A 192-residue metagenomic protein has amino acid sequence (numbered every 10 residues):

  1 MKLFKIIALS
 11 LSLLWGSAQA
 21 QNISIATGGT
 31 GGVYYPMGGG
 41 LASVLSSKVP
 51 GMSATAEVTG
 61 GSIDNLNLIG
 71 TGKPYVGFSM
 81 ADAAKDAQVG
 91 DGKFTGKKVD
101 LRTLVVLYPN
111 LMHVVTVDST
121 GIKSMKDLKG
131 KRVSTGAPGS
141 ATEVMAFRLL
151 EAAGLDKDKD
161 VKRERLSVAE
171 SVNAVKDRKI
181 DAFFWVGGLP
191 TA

Functional and structural regions predicted by a protein language model:
M1-K2: N-terminal secretory signal peptides that target proteins for export/translocation
K5-L13: Hydrophobic helical h-region of N-terminal Sec-dependent signal peptides in bacterial secretory/periplasmic proteins
W15-A20: Sec/Tat signal peptide C-region and signal peptidase I cleavage site
Q21-G130, S134-A137: Short, glycine-/small- and polar/acidic-enriched structural segments that line small-molecule recognition paths
Y34-M37, L41, S62-N65, S124 (+4 more regions): Stable alpha-helical elements in mature extracytoplasmic
L41-G51, G92, E143-R163, K176-K179: Ligand-binding cleft/hinge of the Venus flytrap
A56-N67, D156-D177, G188-L189: Short helix-initiation/N-cap motifs at beta->coil->alpha
G70, F78-F94, F147, E151-G154 (+2 more regions): A ligand-binding cleft/hinge motif common to bilobed small-molecule-binding domains
